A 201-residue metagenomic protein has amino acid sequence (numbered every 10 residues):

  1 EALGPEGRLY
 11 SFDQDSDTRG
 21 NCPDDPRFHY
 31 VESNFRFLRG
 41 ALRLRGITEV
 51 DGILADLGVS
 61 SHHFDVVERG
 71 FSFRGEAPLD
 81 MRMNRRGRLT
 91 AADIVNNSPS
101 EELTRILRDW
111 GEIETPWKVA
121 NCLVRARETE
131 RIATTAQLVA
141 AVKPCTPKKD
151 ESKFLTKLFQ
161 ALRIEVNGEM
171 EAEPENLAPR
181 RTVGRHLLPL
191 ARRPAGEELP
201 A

Functional and structural regions predicted by a protein language model:
E1-A201: S-adenosyl-L-methionine-dependent methyltransferase catalytic core, i.e., the SAM/SAH-binding region
